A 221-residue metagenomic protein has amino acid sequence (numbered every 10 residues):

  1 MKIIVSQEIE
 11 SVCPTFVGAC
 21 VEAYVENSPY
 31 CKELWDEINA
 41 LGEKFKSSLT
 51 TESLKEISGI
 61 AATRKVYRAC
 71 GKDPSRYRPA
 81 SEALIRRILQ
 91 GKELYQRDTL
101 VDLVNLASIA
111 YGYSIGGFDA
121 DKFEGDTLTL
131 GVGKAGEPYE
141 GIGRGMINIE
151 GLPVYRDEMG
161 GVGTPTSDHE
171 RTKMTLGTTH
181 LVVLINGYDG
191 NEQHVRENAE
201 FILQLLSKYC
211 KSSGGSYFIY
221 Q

Functional and structural regions predicted by a protein language model:
M1-Q221: Charge-biased, low-complexity intrinsically disordered regions
